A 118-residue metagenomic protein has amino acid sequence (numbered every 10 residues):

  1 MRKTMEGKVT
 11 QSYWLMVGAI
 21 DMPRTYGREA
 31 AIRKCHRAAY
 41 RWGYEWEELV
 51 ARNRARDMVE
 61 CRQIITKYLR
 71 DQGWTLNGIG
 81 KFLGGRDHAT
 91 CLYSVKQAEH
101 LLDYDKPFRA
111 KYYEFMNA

Functional and structural regions predicted by a protein language model:
M1-H36: General nucleic-acid-binding
R37-R62, R86: Short, Lys/Arg-enriched anionic-surface-contact patches
M58-W74: Short, amphipathic alpha-helical "recognition" segments used to contact nucleic acids or chromatin
R70, S94-V95, E99-L102: DNA major-groove recognition helix of helix-turn-helix
G73, G84-G85: Central "turn" residue of the DNA-binding helix-turn-helix
N77-L83: Short alpha-helical "recognition helix" segments of helix-turn-helix
D87-L92: Helix-turn-helix DNA-binding helix
L102-A118: Short Lys/Arg-enriched helix C-cap and helix-to-coil transition segments that create basic nucleic-acid-contact patches
